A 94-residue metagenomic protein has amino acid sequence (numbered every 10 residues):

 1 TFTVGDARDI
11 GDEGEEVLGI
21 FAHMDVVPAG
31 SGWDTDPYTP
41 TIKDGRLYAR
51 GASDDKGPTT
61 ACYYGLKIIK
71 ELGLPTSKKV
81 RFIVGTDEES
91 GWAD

Functional and structural regions predicted by a protein language model:
T1-A52, I69-T76: Acidic/His- and Gly-rich active-site-bordering loop/insert found across diverse amide/peptide-bond hydrolases
D55-D94: Acidic/histidine-rich catalytic neighborhood of metal-dependent amide-processing enzymes
